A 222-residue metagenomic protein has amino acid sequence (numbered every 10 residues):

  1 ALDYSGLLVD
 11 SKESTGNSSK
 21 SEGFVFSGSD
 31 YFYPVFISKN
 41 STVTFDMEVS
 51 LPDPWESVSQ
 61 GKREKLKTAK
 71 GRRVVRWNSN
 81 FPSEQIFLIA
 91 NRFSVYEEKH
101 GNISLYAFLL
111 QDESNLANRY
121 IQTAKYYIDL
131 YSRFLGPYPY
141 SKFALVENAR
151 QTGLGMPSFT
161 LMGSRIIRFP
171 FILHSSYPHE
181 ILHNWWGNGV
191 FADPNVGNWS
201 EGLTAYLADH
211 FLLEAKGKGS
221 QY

Functional and structural regions predicted by a protein language model:
A1-D3, G217-Y222: Short, intrinsically disordered, charge-balanced linker/junction segments flanking boundaries in proteins
D3-D46, G101: Glycine/proline-rich low-complexity spacer/linker segments in large multi-domain proteins
V9, K65, E214-A215: Short regulatory "switch" loops immediately downstream of catalytic or recognition motifs within protein catalytic
D10, F191, Y206: Short, electropositive, low-hydrophobicity segments enriched in small/polar residues
F36-P178, E201, Y206-D209, K218: Hydrophobic helix-coil surface modules that form long, contiguous segments used for peptide/substrate interaction
I181-N198, H210, A215: Catalytic Zn2+-binding segment of zinc metalloproteases
